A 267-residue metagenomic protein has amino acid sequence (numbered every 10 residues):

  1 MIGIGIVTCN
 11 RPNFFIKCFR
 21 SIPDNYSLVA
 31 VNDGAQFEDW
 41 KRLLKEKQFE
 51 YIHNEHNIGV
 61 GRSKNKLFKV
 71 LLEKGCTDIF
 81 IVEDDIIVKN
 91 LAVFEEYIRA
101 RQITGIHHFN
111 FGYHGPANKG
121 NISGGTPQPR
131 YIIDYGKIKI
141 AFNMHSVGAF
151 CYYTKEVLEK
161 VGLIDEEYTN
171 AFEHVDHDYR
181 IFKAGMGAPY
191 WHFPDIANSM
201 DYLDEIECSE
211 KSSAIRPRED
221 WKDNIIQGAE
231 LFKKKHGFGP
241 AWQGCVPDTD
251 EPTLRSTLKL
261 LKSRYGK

Functional and structural regions predicted by a protein language model:
T8-D24: Short, well-formed alpha-helical segments that are part of the catalytic scaffolds of diverse glycosyltransferases
A30-K41, I87: A conserved acidic beta->alpha catalytic loop
N54-L71: Glycine-rich, basic loop-to-helix element that forms the pyrophosphate-binding segment of sugar-nucleotide handling
C76-I87: Short beta-strand-to-loop acidic/aromatic patch adjacent to the donor-nucleotide binding site
L91-H108: Conserved donor-nucleotide/metal-binding helix-loop-beta segment in metal-dependent transferases, i.e., the alpha-helix
H108-G124: Short beta-strand-to-loop element that shapes/binds the nucleotide-sugar donor at the catalytic cleft/hinge
I133-K155: A recurrent flexible, glycine/aromatic-enriched loop bordering the glycosyltransferase active site that acts as
E167-K267: C-terminal catalytic/acceptor-binding lobe
